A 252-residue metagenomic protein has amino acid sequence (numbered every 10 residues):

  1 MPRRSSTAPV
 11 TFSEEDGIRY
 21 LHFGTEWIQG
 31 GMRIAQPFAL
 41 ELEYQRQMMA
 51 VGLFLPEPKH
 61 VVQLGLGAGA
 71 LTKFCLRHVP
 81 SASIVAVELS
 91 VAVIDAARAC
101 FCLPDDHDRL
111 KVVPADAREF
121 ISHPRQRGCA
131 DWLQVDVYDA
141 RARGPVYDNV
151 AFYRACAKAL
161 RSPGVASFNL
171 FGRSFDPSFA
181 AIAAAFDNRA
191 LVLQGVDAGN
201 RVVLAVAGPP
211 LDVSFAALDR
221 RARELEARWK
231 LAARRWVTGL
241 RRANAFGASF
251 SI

Functional and structural regions predicted by a protein language model:
M1-D16, Y20, I28-A35, L42-E43 (+2 more regions): SAM/dcSAM-binding transferase cores
E15, F38-K158: The AdoMet/dcAdoMet-binding core of the Class I SAM-like
E26, D116-R118, V196, G208: Short, solvent-exposed coil/turn elements at secondary-structure transition points
E26-G30, Y138-R141: A short, flexible beta-alpha/helix-coil linker loop
A35, A140-R143, A166, A205: Short, contiguous strand/loop micro-motifs
S81-S83, H107-R109, P163, D187-R189 (+1 more regions): A generic structural signal for alpha->beta connector loops
V150-F215: C-terminal substrate-binding/active-site "lid" region of AdoMet-derived donor-dependent transferases
